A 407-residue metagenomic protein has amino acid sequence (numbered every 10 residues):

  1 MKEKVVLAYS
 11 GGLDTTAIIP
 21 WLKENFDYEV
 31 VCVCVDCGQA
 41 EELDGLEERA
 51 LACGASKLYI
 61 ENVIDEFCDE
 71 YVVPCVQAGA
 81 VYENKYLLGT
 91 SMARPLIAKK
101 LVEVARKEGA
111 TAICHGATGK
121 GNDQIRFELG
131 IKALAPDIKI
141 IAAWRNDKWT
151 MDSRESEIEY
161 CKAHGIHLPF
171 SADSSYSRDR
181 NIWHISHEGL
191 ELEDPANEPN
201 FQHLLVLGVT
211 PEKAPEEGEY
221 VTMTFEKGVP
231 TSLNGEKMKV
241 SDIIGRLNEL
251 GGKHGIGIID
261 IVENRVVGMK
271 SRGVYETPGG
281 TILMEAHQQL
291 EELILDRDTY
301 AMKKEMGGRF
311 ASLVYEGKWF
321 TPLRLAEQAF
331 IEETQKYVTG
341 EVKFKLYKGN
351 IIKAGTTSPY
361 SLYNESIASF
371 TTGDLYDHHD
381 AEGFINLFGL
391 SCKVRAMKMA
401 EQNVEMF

Functional and structural regions predicted by a protein language model:
K2-F407: Nucleotide-activated chemistry modules centered on ATP-dependent adenylation/adenylyltransferase
